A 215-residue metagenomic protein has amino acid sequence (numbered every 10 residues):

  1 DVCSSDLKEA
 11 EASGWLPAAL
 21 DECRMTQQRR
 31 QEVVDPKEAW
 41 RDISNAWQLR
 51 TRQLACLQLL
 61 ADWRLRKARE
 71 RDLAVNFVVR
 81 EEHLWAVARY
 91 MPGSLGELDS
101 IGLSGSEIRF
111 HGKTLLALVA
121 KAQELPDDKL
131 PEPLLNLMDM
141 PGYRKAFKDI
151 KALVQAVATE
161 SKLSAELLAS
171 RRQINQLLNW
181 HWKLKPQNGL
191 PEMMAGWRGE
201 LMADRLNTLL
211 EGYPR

Functional and structural regions predicted by a protein language model:
D1-S4: Short, small-residue-biased leader/transition segments that mark boundaries at the very start of proteins
A10-K129: Acidic catalytic cores of enzymes that act on phosphate-bearing nucleotides/polynucleotides
K113, A117-L118, E124-R215: Low-complexity, acidic/Ser/Thr- and charged residue-rich accessory regions of DNA metabolism proteins
